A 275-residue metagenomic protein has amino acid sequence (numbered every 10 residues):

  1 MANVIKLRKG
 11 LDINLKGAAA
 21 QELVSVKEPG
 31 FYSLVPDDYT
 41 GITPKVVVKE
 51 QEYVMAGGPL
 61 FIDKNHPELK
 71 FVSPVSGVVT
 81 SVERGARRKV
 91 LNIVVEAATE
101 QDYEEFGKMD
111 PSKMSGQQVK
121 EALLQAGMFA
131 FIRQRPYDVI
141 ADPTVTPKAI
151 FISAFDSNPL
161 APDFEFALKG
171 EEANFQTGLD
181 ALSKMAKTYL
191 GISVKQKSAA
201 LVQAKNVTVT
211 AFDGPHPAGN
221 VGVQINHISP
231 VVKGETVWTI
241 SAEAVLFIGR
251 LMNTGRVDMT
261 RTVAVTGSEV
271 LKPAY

Functional and structural regions predicted by a protein language model:
M1-L15, E22-L23, T80, G85-R88 (+1 more regions): Mobile cofactor-carrier "swinging-arm" domains
M1-V47, I62: N-terminal, Lys/Arg-enriched amphipathic/low-complexity engagement segments that precede the first folded domain
I42-T43, V47, K64, D102-D110: Aromatic/His-enriched, Gly/Pro-containing loop or helix-boundary segments that lie immediately adjacent to catalytic
P44, E50, P67-K70, P273: Short, conserved secondary-structure segments in the cores of folded domains
V48-I62, S81: Short, well-structured beta-strand-loop connectors
P59-E68, A86: Short, charged beta-turn/beta-strand-edge "cap" motif at the junction between a beta-strand and an adjacent loop
E68-R84: Short, compositionally biased
E83-Y275: Buried, small/hydrophobic-residue-enriched core segments of structured protein domains
